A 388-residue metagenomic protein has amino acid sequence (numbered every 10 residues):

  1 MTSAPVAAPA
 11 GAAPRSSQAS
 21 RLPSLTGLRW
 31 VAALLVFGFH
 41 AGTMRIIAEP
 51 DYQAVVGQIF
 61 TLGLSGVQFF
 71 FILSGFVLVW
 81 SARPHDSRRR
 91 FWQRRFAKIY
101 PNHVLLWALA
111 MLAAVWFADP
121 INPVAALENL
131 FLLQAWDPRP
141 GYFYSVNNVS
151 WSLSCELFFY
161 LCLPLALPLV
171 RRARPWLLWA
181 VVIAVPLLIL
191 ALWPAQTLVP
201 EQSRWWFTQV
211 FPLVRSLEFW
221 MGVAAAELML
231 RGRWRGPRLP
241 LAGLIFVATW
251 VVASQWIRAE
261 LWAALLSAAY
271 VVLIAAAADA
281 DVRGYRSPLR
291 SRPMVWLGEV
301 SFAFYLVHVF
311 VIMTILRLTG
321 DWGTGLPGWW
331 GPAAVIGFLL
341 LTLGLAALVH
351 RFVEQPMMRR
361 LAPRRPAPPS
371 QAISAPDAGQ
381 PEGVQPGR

Functional and structural regions predicted by a protein language model:
P5-S24, V31-T61, V79-R89, P138-P140 (+5 more regions): Alpha-helical transmembrane segments in multi-pass integral membrane proteins
L25, R90-F91, I99, S152 (+2 more regions): Alpha-helical transmembrane segments and their helix-entry boundary regions
L28, A33, S74, R95 (+3 more regions): Conserved beta-strand->loop/alpha-helix structural units within folded catalytic cores of enzymes with alpha/beta
M44, Q53-S65, Q93, K98-L157 (+3 more regions): Membrane-interface helix-loop-helix regions
Q68-F70, L217, G383: His/acidic/aromatic-lined binding-pocket segments of jelly-roll/cupin-type domains and related regulatory beta-sandwich
F71-V77: Central hydrophobic cores of alpha-helical transmembrane segments in multi-pass inner-membrane proteins across all
L178-L188, L239-A248: Central hydrophobic cores of alpha-helical transmembrane segments in multi-pass integral membrane proteins
P376-R388: Long, low-complexity, intrinsically disordered segments
